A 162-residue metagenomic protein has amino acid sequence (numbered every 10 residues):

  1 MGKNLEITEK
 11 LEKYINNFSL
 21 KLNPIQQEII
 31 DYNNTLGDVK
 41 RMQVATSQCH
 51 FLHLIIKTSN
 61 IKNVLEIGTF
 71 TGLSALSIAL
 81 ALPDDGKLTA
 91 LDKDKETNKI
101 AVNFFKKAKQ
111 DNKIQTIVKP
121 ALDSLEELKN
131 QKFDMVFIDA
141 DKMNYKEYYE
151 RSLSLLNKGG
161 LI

Functional and structural regions predicted by a protein language model:
M1-M135, K142-L161: A short alpha-helical cap/connector motif
